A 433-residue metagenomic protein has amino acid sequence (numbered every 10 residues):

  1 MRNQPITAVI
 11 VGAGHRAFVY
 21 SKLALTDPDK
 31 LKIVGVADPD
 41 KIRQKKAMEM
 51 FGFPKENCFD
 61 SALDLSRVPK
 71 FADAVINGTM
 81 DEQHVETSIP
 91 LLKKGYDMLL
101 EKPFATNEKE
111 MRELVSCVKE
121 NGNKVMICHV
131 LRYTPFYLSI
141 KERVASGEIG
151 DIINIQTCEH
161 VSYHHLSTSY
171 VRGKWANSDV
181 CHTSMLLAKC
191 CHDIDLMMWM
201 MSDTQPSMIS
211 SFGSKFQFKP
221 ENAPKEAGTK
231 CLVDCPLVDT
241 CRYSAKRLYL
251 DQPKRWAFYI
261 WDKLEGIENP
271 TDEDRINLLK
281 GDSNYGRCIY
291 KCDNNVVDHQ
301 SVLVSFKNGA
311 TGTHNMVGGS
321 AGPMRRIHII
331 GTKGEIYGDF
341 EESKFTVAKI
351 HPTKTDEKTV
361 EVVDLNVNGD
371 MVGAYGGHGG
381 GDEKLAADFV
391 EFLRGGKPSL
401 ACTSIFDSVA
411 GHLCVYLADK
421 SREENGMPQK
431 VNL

Functional and structural regions predicted by a protein language model:
M1-F53, M197: N-terminal Rossmann-like dinucleotide-binding module
N3, N123, G150-N154, K420-L433: C-terminal capping/lid region of NAD(P)-dependent oxidoreductase domains
G14, E56-C117: Beta-loop-alpha module in the N-terminal Rossmann-like domain of NAD(P)-dependent dehydrogenases, especially those
F51, V296-L433: C-terminal helical cap and adjacent loop that interface with cofactors, partners, or active-site loops
N77, L100, T106, V125-I127 (+2 more regions): Hydrophobic residues in well-ordered beta-strands that form the structural core
E113-V130, G150-N154: Rossmann-fold dehydrogenase core element
L131-R287, N425: Predominantly a Rossmann-like dinucleotide-binding segment in NAD(P)-dependent oxidoreductases
